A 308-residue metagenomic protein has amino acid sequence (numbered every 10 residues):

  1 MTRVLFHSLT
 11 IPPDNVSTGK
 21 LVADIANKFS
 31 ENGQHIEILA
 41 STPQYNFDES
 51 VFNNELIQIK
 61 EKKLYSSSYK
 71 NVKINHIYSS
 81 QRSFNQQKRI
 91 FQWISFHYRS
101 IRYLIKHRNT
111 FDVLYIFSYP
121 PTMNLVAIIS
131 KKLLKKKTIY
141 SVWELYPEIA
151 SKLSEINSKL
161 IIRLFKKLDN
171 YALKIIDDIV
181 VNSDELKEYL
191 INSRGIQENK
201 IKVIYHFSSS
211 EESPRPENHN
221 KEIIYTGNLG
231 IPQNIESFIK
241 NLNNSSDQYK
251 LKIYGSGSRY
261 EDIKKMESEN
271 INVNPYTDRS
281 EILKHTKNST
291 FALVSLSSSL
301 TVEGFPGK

Functional and structural regions predicted by a protein language model:
M1-K62, K240-S246: N-terminal subdomain of nucleotide-sugar transferases
L5, S208, P216-Q233, I239-S246 (+1 more regions): Conserved donor-binding/catalytic core segment of Leloir-type glycosyltransferases
T42, E185, I204-F207: Carbohydrate-associated surface elements
I105, T122-L125, I129-L133, K159-I179: Membrane-proximal helix-turn-helix segments that form the acceptor-binding/catalytic region of lipid-linked
K137, E148-Y171, S210, I231: Nucleotide-sugar donor phosphate/pyrophosphate-binding loop at the beta->alpha transition of glycosyltransferases
K166, N170-K200: A short, active-site helix/loop in glycosyltransferases that binds the activated sugar's phosphate group
Q233, D278-K308: Nucleotide-sugar-dependent
K252, Y260-L283: Nucleotide-activated donor-binding/catalytic signature segment of Leloir-type glycosyltransferases, i.e., the conserved
